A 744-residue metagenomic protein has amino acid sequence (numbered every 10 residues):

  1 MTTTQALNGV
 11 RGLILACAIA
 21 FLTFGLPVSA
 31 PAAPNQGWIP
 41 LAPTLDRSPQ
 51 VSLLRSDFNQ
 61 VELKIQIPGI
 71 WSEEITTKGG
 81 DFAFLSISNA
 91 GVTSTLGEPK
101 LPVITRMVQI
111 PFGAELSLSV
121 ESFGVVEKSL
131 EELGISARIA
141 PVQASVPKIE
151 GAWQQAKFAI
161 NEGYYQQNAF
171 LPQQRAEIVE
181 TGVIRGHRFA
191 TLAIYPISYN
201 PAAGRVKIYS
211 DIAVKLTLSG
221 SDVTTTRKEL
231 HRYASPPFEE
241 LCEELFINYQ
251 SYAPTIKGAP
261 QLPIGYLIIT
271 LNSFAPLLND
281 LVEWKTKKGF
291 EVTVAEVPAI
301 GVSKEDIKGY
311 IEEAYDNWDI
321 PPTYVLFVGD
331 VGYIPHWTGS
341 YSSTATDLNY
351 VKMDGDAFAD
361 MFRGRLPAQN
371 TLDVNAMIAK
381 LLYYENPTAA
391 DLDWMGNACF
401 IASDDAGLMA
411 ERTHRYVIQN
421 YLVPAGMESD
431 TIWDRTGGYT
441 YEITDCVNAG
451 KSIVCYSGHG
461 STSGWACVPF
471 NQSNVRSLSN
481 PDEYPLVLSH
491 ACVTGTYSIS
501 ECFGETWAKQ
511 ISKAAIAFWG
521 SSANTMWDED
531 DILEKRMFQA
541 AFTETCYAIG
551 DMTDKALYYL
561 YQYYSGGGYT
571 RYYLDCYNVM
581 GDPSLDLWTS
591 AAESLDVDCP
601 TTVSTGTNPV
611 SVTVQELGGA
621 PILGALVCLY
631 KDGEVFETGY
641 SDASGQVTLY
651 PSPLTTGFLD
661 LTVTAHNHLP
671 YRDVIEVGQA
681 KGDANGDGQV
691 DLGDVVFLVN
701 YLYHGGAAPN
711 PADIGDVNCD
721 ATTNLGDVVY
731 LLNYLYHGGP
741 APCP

Functional and structural regions predicted by a protein language model:
I19, S29-I300, E305-F327: Extracellular pro-sequences of secreted precursors
Y266-V294, M361-E442: A domain-level signal for caspase-like cysteine endopeptidase catalytic cores and their zymogen-processing architecture
E312-Y341, A402-E501: Catalytic-core segments of thiol-dependent peptidases
G332, H490-A491, G495-A591: Active-site-proximal C-terminal subdomain of hydrolase catalytic domains
N349-N386, A390, S457-M537: Catalytic cores of nucleophile-dependent amide-cleaving enzymes
G606-G619: Beta-strand-rich structural segments
E634-V647: Short, acidic Ser/Thr/Gly-rich low-complexity loop/linker segments typical of extracellular and cell-surface proteins
V674-P744: Cellulosome-associated attachment modules in secreted, modular CAZymes
